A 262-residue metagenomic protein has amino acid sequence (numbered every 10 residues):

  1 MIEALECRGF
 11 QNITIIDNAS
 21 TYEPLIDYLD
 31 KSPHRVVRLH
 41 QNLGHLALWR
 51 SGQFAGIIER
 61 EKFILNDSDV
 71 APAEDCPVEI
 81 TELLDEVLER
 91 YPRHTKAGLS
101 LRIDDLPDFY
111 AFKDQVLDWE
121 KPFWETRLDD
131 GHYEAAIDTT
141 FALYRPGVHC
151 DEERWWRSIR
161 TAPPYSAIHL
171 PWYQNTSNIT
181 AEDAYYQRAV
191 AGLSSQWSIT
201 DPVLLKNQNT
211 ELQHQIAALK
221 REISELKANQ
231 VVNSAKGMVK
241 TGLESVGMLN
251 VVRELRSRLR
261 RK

Functional and structural regions predicted by a protein language model:
M1-C7: Short, well-formed alpha-helical segments that are part of the catalytic scaffolds of diverse glycosyltransferases
F10-A19, L84: Short beta-strand/loop segment that forms part of the nucleotide-sugar
Q11, E59-K62, R93-T95: Short coil/turn segments at beta-strand junctions that form active-site/ligand-binding loops
Y22-F63: Active-site-proximal specificity loops/subdomain of glycosyltransferases
G44, D201-K262: Boundary detector for helix-to-coil junctions that initiate low-complexity/charged tails
G44-L48, Q53-G56, A71-R154: Conserved catalytic core of nucleotide-sugar-dependent glycosyltransferases
N66-D69: Active-site acidic Asp-centered loop
E120-R221, G237: C-terminal catalytic/acceptor-binding lobe
